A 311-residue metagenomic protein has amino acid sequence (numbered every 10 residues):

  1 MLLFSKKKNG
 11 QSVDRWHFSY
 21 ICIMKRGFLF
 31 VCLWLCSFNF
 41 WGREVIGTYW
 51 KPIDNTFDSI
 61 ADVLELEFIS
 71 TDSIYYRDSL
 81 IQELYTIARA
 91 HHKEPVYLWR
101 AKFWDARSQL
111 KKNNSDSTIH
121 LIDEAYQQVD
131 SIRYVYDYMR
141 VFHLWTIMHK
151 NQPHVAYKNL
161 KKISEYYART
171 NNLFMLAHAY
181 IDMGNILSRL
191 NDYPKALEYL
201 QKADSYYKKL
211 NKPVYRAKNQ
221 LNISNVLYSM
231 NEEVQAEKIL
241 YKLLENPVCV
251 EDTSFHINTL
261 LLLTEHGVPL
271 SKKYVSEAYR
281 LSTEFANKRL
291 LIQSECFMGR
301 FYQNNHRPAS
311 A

Functional and structural regions predicted by a protein language model:
M1-K6, G10-I60, L64-E65, S117: Bacterial Sec-dependent N-terminal signal peptides
W41-A311: A "functional boundary" signal
